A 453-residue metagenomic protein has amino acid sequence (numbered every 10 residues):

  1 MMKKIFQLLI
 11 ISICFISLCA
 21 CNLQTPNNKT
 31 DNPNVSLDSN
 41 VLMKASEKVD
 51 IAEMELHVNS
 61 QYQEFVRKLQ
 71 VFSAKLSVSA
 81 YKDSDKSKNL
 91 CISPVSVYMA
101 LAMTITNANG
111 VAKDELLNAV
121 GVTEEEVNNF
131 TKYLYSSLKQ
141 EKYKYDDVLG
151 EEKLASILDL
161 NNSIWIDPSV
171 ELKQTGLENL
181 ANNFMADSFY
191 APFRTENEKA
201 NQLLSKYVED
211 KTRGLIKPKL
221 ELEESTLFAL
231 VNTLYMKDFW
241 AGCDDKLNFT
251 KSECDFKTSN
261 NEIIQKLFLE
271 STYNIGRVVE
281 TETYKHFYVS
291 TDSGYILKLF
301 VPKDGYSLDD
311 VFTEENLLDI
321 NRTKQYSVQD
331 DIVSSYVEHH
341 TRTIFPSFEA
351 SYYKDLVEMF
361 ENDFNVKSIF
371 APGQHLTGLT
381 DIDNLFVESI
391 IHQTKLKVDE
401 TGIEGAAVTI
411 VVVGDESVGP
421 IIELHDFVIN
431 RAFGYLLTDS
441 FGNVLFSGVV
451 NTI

Functional and structural regions predicted by a protein language model:
K4-I11: Sec-dependent signal peptide recognition, specifically the positively charged N-region followed immediately by
S12, C21-F193, V450: Detector for small/aliphatic-rich hydrophobic stretches
S36-D38, S87-K88, V127-D304, Q329-G419: Non-catalytic, conformational "gating/processing" segments within enzyme and secreted inhibitor domains
V97-I105, A229-T233, G434: Contiguous, well-ordered alpha-helical segments that form the cores/surfaces of helical PPI scaffolds
L116-V120, D244-E253, D310-D319: Short Gly/aromatic-enriched secondary-structure transition segments
E314-S335, G419-L424: Short, cationic low-complexity segments
H392-T394, D399-I453: C-terminal soluble interaction/assembly domains
